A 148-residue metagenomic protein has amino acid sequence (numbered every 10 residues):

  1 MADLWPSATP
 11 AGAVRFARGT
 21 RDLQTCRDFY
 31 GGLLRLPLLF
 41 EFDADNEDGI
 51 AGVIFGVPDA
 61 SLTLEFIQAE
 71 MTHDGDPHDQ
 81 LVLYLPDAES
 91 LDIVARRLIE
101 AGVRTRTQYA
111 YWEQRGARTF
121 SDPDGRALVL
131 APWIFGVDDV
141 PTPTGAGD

Functional and structural regions predicted by a protein language model:
M1-T9, R15, A95-D148: Vicinal oxygen chelate
A2-W5, I67-M71: Short beta-strand/turn micro-motifs at beta-sheet edges
A8, A17-S61: Core segments of cupin and vicinal oxygen chelate
G12-D22, V53-P58, T72-R97, G116-S121 (+1 more regions): Vicinal oxygen chelate
A44-E47, T72-H73, A110-E113: A short beta-turn/loop motif at secondary-structure boundaries
D45, D87, I134: Flexible, active-site-proximal loop/turn residues at the rims of small-molecule/cofactor binding pockets and catalytic
L64-I67, V129-A131: Conserved beta-strand in the GNAT
Q68-H73, I134-G136: A short, sequence-level motif marking secondary-structure junctions
